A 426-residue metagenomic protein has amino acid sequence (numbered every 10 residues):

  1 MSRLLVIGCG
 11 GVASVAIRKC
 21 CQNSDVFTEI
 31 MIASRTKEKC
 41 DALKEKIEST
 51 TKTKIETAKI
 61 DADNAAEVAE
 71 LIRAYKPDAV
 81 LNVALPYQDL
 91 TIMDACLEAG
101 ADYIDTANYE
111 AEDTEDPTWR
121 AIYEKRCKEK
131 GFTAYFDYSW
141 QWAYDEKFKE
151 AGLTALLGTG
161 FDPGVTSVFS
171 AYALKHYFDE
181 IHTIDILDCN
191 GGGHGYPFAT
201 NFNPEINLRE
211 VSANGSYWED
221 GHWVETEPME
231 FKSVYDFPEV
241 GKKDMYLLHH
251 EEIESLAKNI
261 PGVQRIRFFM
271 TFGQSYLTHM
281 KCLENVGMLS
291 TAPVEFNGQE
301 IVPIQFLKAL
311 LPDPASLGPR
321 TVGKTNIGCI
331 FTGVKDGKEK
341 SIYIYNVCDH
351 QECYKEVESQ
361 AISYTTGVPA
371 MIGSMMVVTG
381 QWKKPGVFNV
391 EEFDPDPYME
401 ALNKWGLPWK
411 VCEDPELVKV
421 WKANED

Functional and structural regions predicted by a protein language model:
L4-G11: Conserved N-terminal Rossmann-fold NAD(P)-binding element of oxidoreductases
A13-I17: N-terminal Rossmann-fold NAD(P) dinucleotide-binding loop
E29-M31: Short beta-strand element of Class I
R35-K39: Helix N-cap at the beta1-alpha1 junction of Rossmann-like dinucleotide-binding domains, i.e., the first residues
T50-N64: Rossmann-fold cofactor-recognition segment
D61-P77, A84, Q88: Conserved Rossmann-fold cofactor-binding substructure of NAD(P)-dependent oxidoreductases
P86-D89, M93-F202: Glycine-/Pro-rich loop/turn segments that contact NAD(P) or position catalytic residues in Rossmann-like domains
K175-D426: C-terminal catalytic/substrate-binding lobe primarily of soluble NAD(P)-dependent oxidoreductases
